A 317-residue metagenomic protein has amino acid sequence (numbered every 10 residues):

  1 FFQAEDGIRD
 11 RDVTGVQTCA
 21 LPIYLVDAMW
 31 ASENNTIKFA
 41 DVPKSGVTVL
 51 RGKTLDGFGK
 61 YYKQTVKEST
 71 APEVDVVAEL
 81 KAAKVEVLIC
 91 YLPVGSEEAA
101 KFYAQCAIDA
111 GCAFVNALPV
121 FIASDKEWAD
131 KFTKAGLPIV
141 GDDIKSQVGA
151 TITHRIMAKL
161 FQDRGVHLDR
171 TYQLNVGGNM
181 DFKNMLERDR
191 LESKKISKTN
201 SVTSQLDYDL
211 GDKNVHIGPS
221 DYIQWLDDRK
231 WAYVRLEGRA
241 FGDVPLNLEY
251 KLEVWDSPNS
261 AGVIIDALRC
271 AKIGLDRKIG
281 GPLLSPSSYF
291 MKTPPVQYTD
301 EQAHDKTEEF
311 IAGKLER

Functional and structural regions predicted by a protein language model:
F1-C19: Single conserved hydrophobic/aromatic residue that forms the stacking wall/gate of nucleotide- or nucleobase-binding
Q17, P22-I89, P93-E98: A structured beta-alpha segment of the ubiquitous adenosine-cofactor-binding alpha/beta core
P93-V94, C112, P119-V120, I144-K145: Short, ordered loop/turn segments at secondary-structure junctions
V94-C106, L118-L137: Rossmann-fold NAD(P)-binding glycine/threonine-rich loop
K131-I144, G165, D169: Rossmann-fold dehydrogenase core element
V148-G280, L284: Active-site-lining helix/loop region of Rossmann-like oxidoreductase modules
A261-R317: NAD(P)-dependent Rossmann-like dehydrogenase/reductase catalytic/cofactor-binding core
